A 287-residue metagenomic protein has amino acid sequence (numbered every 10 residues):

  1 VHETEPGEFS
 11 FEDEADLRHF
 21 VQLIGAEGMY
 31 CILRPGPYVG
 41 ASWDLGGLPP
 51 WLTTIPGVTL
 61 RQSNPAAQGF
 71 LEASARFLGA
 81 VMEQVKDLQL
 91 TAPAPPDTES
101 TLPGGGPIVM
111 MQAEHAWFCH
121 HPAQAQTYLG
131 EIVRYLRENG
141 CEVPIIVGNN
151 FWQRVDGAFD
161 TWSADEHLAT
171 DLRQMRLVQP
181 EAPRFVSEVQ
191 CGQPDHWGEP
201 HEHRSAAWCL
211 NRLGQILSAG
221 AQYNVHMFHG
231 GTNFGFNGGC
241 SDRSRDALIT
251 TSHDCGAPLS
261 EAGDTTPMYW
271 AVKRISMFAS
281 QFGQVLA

Functional and structural regions predicted by a protein language model:
V1, L33-P37, A113-H115, V147-N149 (+3 more regions): A cross-domain feature marking catalytic cores of carbohydrate-active enzymes and several ubiquitous metabolic/repair
V1-A15, T53-R76, Q112-Q126, F159-E166 (+3 more regions): The substrate-binding groove and active-site-proximal loops of carbohydrate-active enzymes, especially glycoside
V1-G46, P50-W51, V133-E138: Aromatic-lined substrate-binding rim segments of carbohydrate-active enzymes
E5-P6, R34-G36, S42-G47, A123-Q124 (+3 more regions): Short, solvent-exposed loop/turn and secondary-structure capping segments
D13-P35, T54-I108: An active-site-proximal structural segment forming one wall of the substrate-binding cleft that immediately precedes
L71-V85, Q89, D97-A113, F118-L129 (+4 more regions): Carbohydrate-binding surfaces of carbohydrate-active enzymes
P122-I216: Noncatalytic carbohydrate-binding groove/subsite architecture in carbohydrate-active enzymes
